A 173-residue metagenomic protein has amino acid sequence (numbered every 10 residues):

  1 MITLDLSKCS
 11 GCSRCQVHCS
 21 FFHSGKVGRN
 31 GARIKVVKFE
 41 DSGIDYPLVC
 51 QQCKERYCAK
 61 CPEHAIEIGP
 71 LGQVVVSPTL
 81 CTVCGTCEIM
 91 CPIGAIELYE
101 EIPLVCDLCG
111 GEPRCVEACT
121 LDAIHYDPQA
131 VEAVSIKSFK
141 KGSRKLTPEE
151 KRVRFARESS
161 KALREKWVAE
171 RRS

Functional and structural regions predicted by a protein language model:
M1-G43: N-terminal cysteine/histidine-rich coordination modules
V37-K60, P78-S173: Flanking helices and flexible, charged tails adjoining ferredoxin-like Fe-S electron-transfer domains in multi-subunit
G69: Acidic surface patches and DE-rich sequence motifs
